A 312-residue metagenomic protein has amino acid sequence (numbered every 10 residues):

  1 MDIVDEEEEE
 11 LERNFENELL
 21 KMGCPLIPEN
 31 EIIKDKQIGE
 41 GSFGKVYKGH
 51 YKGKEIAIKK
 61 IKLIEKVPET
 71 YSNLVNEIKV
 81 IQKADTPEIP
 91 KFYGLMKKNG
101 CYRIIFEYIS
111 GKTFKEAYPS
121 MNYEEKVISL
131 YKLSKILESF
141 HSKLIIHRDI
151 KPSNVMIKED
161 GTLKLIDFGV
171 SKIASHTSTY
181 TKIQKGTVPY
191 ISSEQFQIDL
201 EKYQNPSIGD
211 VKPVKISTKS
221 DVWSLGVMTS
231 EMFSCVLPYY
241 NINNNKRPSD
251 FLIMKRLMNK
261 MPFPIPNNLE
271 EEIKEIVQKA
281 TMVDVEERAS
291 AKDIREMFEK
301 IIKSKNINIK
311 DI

Functional and structural regions predicted by a protein language model:
K91-G100: Short beta-strand micro-motifs within the conserved protein kinase catalytic domain, predominantly in the N-lobe
N99-T113: Conserved short submotifs of the Hanks-type protein kinase catalytic core that shape the nucleotide-binding pocket
K135-I145: Protein kinase catalytic-loop region centered on the HRD/HxD motif
D221: Conserved catalytic-loop aspartate of Hanks-type protein kinases
T281-D293: A conserved short helix/loop substructure at the end of the activation segment of eukaryotic-like protein kinase domains
